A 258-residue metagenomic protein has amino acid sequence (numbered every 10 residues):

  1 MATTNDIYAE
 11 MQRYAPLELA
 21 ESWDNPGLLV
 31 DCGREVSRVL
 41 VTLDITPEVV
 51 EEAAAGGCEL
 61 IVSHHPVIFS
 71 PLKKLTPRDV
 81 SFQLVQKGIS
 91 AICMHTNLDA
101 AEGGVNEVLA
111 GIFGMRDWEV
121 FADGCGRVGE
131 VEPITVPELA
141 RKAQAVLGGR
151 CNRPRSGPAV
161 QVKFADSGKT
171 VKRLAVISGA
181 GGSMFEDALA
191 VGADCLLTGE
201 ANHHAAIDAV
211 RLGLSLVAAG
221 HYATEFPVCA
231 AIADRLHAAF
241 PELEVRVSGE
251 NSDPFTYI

Functional and structural regions predicted by a protein language model:
M1-I258: Hydrophobic structural segments
